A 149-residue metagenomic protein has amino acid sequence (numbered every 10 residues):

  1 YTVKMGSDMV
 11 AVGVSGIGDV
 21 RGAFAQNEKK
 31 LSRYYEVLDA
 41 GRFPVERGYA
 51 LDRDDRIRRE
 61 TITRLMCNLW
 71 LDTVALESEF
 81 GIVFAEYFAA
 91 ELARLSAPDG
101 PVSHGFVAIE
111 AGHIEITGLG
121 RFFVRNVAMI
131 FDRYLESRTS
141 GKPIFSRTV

Functional and structural regions predicted by a protein language model:
Y1-A85, K142-V149: C-terminal scaffold of the Radical SAM
V83-G100: Short amphipathic alpha-helical interaction segments
P98-G112: A short, conserved structural fragment
H113-T117: Minor-groove-contacting beta-hairpin "wing" of winged helix-turn-helix DNA-binding domains
L119-V149: Short, amphipathic alpha-helical interaction segments positioned at domain boundaries
